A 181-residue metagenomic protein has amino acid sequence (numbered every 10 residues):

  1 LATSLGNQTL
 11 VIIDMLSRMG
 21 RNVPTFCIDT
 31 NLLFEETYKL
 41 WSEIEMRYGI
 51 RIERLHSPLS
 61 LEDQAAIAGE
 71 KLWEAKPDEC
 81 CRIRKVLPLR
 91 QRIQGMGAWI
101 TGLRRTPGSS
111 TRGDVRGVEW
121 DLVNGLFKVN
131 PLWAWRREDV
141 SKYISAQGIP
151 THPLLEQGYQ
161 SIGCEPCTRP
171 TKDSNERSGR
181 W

Functional and structural regions predicted by a protein language model:
L1-W181: Nucleotide-activated chemistry modules centered on ATP-dependent adenylation/adenylyltransferase
